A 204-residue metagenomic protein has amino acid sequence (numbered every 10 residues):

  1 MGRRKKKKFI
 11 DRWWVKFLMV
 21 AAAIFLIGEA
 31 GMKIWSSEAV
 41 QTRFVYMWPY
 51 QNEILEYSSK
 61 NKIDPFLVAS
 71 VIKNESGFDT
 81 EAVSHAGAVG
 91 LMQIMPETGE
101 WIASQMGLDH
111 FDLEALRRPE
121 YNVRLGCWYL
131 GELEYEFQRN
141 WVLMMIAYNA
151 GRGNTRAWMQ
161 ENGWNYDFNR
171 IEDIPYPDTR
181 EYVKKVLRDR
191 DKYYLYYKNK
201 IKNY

Functional and structural regions predicted by a protein language model:
M1-W13: N-terminal Lys/Arg-rich, disordered targeting/topogenic segments
V15-K33: Hydrophobic membrane-insertion alpha-helices, especially the h-region of bacterial N-terminal signal peptides
A30-Y204: Catalytic glycan-binding domains that act on GlcNAc-containing polysaccharides
